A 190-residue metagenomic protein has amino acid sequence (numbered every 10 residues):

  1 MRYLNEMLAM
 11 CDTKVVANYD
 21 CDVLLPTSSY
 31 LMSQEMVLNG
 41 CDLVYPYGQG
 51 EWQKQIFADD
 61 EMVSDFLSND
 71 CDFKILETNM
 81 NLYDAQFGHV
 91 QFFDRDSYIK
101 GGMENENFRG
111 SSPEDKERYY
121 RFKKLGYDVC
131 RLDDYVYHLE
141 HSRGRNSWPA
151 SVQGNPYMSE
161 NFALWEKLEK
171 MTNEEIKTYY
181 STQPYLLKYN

Functional and structural regions predicted by a protein language model:
M1-C11: Glycine-rich, basic loop-to-helix element that forms the pyrophosphate-binding segment of sugar-nucleotide handling
R2, D96, E117: Active-site phosphate/pyrophosphate-handling residues
L8, P26-E106: Conserved catalytic core of nucleotide-sugar-dependent glycosyltransferases
T13, G40-D42, Y127: Short, high-confidence coil segments that cap the C-terminus of an alpha-helix and link into the following beta-strand
T13-L24: Short beta-strand-to-loop acidic/aromatic patch adjacent to the donor-nucleotide binding site
L24-T27, R121: Ligand-binding pocket scaffold of soluble enzyme catalytic domains
A85, N107-N190: C-terminal catalytic/acceptor-binding lobe
